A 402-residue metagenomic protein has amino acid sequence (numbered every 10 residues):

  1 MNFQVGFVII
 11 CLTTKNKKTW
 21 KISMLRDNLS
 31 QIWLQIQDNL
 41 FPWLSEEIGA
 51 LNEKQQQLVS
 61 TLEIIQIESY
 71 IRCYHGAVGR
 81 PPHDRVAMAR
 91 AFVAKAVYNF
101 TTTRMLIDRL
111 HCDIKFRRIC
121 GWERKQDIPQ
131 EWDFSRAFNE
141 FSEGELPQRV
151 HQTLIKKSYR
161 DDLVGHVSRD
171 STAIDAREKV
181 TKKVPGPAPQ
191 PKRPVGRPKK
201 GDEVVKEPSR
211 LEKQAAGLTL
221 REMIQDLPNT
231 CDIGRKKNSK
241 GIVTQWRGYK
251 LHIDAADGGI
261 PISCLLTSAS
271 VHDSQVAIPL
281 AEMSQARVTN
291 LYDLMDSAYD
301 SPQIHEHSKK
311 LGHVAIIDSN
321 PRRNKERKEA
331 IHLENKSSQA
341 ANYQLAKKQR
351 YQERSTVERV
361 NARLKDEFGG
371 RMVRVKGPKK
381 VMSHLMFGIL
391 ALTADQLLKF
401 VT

Functional and structural regions predicted by a protein language model:
N2-S69, K399-T402: Charged, often Cys/His-bearing segments associated with DNA-binding zinc-finger transcription factors
N52-A94, Y98: Basic, short loop/linker segments at the boundary and entry of helix-turn-helix/winged-helix-like folds
A77-V86, V243-T244, V375-H384: Structural motif
P81-R149: Short, positively charged, Gly/Tyr-enriched micro-motifs that form contact patches at catalytic or ligand/partner
A87-R90, V276, T356, V360 (+2 more regions): Catalytic-loop motifs flanking and including active-site residues across diverse enzymes
D108, E131-K310: Polybasic low-complexity intrinsically disordered regions
S297-E367, R374: Helix-centered, glycine/charged polyanion-binding patches within enzymatic domains that contact phosphate-containing
G369-T402: C-terminal extensions of enzymes
